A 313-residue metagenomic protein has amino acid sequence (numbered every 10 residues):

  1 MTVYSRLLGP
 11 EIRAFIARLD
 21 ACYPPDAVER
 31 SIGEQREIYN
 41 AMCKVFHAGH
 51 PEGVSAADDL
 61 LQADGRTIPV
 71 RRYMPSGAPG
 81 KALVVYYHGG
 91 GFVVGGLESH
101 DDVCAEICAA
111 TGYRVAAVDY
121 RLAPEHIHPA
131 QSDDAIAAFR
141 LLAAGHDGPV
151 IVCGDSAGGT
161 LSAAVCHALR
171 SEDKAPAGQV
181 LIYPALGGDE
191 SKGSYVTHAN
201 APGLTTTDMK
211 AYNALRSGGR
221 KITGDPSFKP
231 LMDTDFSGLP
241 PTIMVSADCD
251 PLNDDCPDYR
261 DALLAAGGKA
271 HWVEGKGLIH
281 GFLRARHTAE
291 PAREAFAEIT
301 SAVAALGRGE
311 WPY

Functional and structural regions predicted by a protein language model:
M1-P75, I222, R308-Y313: A glycine/proline-hinged amphipathic helix-loop "lid/cap" segment that gates access to hydrophobic ligand pockets
K81-G90: Short beta-strand element of the alpha/beta-hydrolase
L83, G112-A116: A fold-wide structural signal in alpha/beta-hydrolase
G91, Y120-I127, L186, I279: Alpha/beta-hydrolase active-site loop signature
G96-L97, V103, A116-P149, R286-A292: Catalytic nucleophile-loop/oxyanion-hole region of alpha/beta-hydrolase and closely related hydrolase-like folds
V103-Y113: A short, Lys/Arg-enriched amphipathic alpha-helix followed by its capping loop at the start of a domain
G154, G158, S162: Gly/Ala-rich beta-loop-alpha elbow adjacent to hydrolase catalytic centers
A163-Y313: Alpha/beta hydrolase fold serine-hydrolase catalytic domain that processes acyl esters and thioesters
